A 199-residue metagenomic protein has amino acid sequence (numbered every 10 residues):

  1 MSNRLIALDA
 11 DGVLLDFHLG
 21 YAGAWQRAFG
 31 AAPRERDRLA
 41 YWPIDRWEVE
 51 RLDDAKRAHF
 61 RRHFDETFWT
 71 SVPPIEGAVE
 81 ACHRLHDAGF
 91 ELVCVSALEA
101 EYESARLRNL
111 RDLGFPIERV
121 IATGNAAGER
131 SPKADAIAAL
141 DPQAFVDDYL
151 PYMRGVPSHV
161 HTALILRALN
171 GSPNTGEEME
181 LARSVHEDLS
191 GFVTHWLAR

Functional and structural regions predicted by a protein language model:
M1-D54, A58: Active-site neighborhood of HAD-like aspartate-dependent phosphohydrolases
I44-V79, F90: Metal-dependent phosphoesterase signature
W69, P73, A78-N109, V120-T123: Substrate-recognition element of Asp-dependent hydrolases with the DxDx(T/V) motif
V79-H86, A138, M153, P157: Surface-exposed amphipathic alpha-helices with a cationic face
E99-A144, L150-R154: Substrate-recognition "cap/lid" segment bordering the active-site pocket of phosphatases
I121, E180-G191: Short acidic-hydrophobic, aromatic-tinged amphipathic segments that line or gate anion-handling sites
G128-P132, S172-L181, H195-L197: Short, charged, surface-exposed secondary-structure boundary motifs
P142-S184: Acidic, Mg2+-coordinating phosphoryl-transfer loop and its flanking beta/alpha structural elements, shared across
